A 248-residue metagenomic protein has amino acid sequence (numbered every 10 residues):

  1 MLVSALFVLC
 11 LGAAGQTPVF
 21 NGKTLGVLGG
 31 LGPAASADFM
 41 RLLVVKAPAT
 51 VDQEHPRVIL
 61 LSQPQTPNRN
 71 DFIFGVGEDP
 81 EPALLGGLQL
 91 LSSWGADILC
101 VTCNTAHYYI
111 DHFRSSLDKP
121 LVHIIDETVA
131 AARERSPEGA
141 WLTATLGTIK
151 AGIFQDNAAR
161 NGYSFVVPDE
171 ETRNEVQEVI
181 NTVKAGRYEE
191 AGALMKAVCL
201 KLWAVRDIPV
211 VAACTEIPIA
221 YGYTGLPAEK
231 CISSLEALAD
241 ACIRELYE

Functional and structural regions predicted by a protein language model:
L2-L9: Bacterial N-terminal signal peptides
F7, Q16-E248: Non-catalytic structural scaffold of enzyme domains
